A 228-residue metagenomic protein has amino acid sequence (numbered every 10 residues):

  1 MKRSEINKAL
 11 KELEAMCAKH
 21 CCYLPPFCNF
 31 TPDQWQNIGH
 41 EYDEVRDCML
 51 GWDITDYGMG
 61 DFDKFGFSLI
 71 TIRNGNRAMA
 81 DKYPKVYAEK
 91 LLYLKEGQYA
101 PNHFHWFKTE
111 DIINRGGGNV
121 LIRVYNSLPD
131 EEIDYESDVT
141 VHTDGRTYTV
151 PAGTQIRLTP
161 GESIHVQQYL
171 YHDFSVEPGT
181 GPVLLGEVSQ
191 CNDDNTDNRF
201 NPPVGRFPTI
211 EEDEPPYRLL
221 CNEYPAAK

Functional and structural regions predicted by a protein language model:
M1-Y87, P216-E223: A short, N-terminal "cap"/entry segment at the start of jelly-roll beta-barrel domains of the cupin/DSBH fold
K2, P129-Y148, S175-K228: Double-stranded beta-helix
R77-A88, Y99-D111, R115-G116: A short beta-loop-beta micro-motif enriched in histidine and acidic residues
K90-L92, E110-N114, Q155-I156, I164: His/acidic/aromatic-lined binding-pocket segments of jelly-roll/cupin-type domains and related regulatory beta-sandwich
K95, A152-G179, L185-Q190: Conserved metal-binding segment of the jelly-roll/cupin
K95-E96, K108-E110, N114-D130, Y135 (+1 more regions): Glycine- and acidic-residue-biased ligand/ion/polar-headgroup-sensing regions
N102, R123, F174-S175, T196: Short helix/loop capping segments that flank catalytic or ligand/cofactor-binding pockets
